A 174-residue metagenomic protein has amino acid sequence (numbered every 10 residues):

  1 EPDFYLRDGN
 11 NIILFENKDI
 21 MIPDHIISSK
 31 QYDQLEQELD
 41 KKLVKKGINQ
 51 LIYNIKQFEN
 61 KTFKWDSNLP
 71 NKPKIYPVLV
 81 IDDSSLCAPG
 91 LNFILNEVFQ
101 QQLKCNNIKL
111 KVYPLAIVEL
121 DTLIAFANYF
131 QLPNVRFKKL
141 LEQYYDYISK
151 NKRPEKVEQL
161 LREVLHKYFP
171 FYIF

Functional and structural regions predicted by a protein language model:
E1-Y5: Extended, H/D-rich, highly charged conserved domains that either
L6-H25: Active-site beta-strand-loop-beta-strand hairpin of nuclease catalytic cores that positions key catalytic residues
N10-N11, N17, N49, N54 (+8 more regions): Detector for Asparagine
L14, P77-L79: Structural beta-sheet core signal
E16-N17, H25-S28, A88-N92: Short conserved micro-motifs at the rims of enzyme active sites and ligand-binding pockets
D19-P77: Catalytic cores of nucleic-acid endonucleases
V80-F174: Polybasic (Lys/Arg-rich)
